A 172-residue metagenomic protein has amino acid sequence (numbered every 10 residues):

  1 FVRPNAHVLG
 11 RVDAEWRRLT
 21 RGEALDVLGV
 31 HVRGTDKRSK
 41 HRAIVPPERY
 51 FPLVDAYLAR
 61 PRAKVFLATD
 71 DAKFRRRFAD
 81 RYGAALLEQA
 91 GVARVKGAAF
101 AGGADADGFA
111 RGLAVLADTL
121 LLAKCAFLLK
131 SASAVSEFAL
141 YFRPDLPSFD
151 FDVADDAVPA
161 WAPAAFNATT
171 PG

Functional and structural regions predicted by a protein language model:
F1-G102, L113: Core catalytic architecture of nucleotide-activated donor-dependent transferases building glycoconjugates
V45-P47, Y82-A84, D145-P147, D152 (+1 more regions): General N-terminal targeting signals
A99-R111, A164-T170: Short, surface-exposed amphipathic charged segments that create phosphate/polyanion-binding patches used for binding
V115-A160: A donor-sugar binding/catalytic signature common to diverse glycosyltransferases and related nucleotide-sugar
A154-G172: Leloir-type glycosyltransferase catalytic cores
